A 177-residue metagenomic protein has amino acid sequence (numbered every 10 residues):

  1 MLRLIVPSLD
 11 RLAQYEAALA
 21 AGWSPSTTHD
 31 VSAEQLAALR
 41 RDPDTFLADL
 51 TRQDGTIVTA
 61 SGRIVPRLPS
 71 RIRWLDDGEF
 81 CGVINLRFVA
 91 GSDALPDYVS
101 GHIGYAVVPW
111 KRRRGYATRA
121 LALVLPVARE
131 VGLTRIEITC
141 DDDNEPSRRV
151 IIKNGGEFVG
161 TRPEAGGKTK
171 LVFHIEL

Functional and structural regions predicted by a protein language model:
M1-H102, A106-P109, V127, E164-L177: GNAT-family acyltransferases
L12, R114, E145: Loop/helix-junction capping segments adjacent to catalytic residues or to phosphate/diphosphate-binding pockets
G104-V107, R113-E130, R149-K153: Conserved acetyl-CoA-binding loop-helix of GNAT-fold acetyltransferases
A128-T139: Conserved GNAT acetyl-CoA-binding A-motif
I138-R148: Conserved beta-strand-loop-alpha-helix junction that forms the acyl-donor binding cleft
T139-C140, G155-V172: Conserved catalytic-core motifs of GNAT/GCN5-like acyltransferases
